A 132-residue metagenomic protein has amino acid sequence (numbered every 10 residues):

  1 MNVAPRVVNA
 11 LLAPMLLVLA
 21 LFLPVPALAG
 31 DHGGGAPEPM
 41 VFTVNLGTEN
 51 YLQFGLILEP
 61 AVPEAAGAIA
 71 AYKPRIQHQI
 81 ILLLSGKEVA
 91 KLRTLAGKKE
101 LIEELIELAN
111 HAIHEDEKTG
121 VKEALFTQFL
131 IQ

Functional and structural regions predicted by a protein language model:
M1-Q132: Flexible, low-complexity charged segments
